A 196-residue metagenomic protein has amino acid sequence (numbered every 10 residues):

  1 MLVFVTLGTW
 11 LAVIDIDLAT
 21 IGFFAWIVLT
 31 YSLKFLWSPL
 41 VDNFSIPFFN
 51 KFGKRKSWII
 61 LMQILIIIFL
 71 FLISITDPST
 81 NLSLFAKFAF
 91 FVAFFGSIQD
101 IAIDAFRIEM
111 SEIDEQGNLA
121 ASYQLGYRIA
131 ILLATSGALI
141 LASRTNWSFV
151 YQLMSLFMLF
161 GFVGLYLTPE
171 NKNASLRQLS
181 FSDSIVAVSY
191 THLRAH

Functional and structural regions predicted by a protein language model:
M1-V28: Helix-loop boundary and gating motifs at the non-cytosolic
F23-F44: Central cavity-lining transmembrane alpha-helices of secondary-active solute carriers, predominantly the Major
I60-P78: C-terminal ends and interior cores of transmembrane alpha-helices in multi-pass membrane transporters/permeases
A121-T135: Glycine-rich segments within core transmembrane alpha-helices of 12-TM secondary carriers
L133-N146: Transmembrane alpha-helix termini and helix-breaking/packing motifs in multi-pass membrane transporters
Y151-Y166: Symmetry-related core transmembrane helices of the 12-TM Major Facilitator Superfamily/SLC fold
P169-A187: Flexible cytoplasmic inter-helical loops of multi-pass small-molecule transporters
T191-H196: Conserved small/polar residues in nucleotide/adenosyl-binding loops
